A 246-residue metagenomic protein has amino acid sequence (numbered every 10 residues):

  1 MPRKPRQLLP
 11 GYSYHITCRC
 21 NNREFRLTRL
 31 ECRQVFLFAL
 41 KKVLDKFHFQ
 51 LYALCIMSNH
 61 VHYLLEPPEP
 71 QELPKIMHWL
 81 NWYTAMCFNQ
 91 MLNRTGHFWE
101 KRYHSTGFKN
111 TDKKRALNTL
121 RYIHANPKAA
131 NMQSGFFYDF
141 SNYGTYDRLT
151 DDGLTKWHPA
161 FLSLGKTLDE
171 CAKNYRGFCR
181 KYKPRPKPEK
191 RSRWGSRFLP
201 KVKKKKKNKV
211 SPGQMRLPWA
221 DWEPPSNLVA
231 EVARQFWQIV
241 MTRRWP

Functional and structural regions predicted by a protein language model:
M1-A53, P67-P246: Short Pro-Cys-Gly-centered "Cys-loop" motif that presents a nucleophilic cysteine in a tight turn
H60-P68: Short beta-strand->loop micro-motif that forms the acidic, two-metal-ion catalytic signature in nucleotide-processing
